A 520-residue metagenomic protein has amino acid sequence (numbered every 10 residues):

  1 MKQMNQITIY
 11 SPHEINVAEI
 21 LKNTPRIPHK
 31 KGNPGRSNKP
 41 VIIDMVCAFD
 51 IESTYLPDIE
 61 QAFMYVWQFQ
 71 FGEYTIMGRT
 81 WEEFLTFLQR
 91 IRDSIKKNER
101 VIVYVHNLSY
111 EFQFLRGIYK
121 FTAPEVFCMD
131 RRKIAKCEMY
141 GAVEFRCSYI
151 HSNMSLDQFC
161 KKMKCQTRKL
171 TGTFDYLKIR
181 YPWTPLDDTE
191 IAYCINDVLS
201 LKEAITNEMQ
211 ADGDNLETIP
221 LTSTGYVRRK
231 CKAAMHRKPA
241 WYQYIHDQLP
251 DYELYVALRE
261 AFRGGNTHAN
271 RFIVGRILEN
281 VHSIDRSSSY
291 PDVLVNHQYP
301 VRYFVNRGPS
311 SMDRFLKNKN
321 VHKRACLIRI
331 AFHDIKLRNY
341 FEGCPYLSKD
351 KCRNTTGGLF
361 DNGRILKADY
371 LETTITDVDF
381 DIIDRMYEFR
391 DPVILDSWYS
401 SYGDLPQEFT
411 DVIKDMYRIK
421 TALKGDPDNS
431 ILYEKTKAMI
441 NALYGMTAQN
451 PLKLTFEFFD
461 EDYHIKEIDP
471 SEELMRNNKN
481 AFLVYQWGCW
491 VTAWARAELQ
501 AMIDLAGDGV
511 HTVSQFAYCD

Functional and structural regions predicted by a protein language model:
M1-C47, I51: N-terminal accessory regions of nucleic-acid-interacting proteins
V41-I42, E60-H106, F112-D520: Conserved acidic
I51-E52, S287: Activation of the activation-loop gatekeeper triad in protein kinase-fold domains
Y55-I59: Short N-terminal binding/cap micro-motifs at the start of the first secondary-structure element
